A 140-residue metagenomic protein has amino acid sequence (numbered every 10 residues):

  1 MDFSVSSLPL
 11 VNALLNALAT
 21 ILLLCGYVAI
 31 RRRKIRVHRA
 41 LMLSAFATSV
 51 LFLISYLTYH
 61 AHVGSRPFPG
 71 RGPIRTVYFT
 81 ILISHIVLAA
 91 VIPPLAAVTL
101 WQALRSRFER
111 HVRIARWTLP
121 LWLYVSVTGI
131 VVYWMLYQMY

Functional and structural regions predicted by a protein language model:
M1-Y140: Alpha-helical membrane insertion/targeting regions
